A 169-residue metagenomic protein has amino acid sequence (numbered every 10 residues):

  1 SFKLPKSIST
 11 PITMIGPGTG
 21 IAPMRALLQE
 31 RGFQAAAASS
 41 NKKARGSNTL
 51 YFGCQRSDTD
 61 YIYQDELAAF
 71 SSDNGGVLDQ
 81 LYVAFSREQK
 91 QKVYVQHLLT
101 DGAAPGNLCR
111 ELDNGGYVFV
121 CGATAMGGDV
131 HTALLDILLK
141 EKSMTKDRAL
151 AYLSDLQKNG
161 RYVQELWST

Functional and structural regions predicted by a protein language model:
S1-K3, Q29-A35, N41-T169: Reductase modules of NAD(P)H-dependent flavoproteins
S7-F33, M126: Active-site beta-strand/loop microenvironment that shapes enzyme catalytic pockets
